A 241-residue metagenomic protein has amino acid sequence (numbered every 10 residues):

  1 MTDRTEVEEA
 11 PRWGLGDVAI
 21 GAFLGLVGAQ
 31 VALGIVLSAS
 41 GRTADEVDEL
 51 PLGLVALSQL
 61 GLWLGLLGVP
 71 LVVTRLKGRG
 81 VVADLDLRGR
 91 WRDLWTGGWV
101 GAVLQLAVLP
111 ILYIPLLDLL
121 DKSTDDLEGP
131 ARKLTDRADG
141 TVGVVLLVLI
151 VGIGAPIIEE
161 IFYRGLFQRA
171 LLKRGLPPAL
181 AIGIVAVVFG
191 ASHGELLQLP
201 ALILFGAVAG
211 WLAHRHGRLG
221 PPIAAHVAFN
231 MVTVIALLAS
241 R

Functional and structural regions predicted by a protein language model:
M1-W99, I114, D118, M231-R241: N-terminal, membrane-interfacial amphipathic/helix-forming hydrophobic leader that caps and precedes the first
A44-D45, K122-K133: Membrane-interfacial helical/loop segments at transmembrane boundaries in membrane proteins
D86, L116-D125, A170-A179: Membrane interface segments of multi-pass transport proteins and intramembrane proteases
D86-G89, P130-L134: Interhelical loops and loop-helix junctions of multi-pass membrane transporters/channels
L94-V103, L149, I153: Hydrophobic faces of transmembrane alpha-helices in multi-pass small-molecule transporters and flippases across diverse
A102-D126: Transmembrane alpha-helix/helix-exit interface in multi-pass inner-membrane proteins
L106-P110, R132-R241: Transmembrane helix-loop-helix hairpins at the membrane interface of multi-pass integral membrane proteins
